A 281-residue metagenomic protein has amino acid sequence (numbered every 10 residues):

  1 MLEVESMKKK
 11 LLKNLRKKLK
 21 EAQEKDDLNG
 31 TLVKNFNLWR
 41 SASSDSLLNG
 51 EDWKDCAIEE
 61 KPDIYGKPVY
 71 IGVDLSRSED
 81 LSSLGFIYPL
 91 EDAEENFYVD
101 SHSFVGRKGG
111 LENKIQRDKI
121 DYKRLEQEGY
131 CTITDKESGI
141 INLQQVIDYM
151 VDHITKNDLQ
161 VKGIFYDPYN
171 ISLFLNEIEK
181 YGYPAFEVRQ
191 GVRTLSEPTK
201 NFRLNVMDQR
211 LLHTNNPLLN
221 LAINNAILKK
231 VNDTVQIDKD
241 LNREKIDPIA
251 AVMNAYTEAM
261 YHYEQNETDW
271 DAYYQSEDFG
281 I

Functional and structural regions predicted by a protein language model:
M1, E177, Y181-N266: Metal-dependent DNA phosphodiester-chemistry modules and their immediately adjacent helices/loops in DNA-processing
M1-Y70, E79-L81, Y98-V105, N113-S138 (+1 more regions): Non-catalytic, compositionally simple segments
I64, E79, P89-Y98, L111-E112 (+5 more regions): Secondary-structure transition/capping motifs at alpha-helix termini and the adjoining loop/turn into the next element
L75, F165-Y169, V188: Short His-Asn-centered micro-motif
E79-D92, I246-P248, N254-A255: Acidic, metal-ligating active-site segments
C131-V161: Short, basic/hydrophobic alpha-helical segments
D158-N170, L175: Short glycine-rich phosphate-binding loop at a beta-alpha junction
D269-I281: Acidic, low-complexity intrinsically disordered tails
